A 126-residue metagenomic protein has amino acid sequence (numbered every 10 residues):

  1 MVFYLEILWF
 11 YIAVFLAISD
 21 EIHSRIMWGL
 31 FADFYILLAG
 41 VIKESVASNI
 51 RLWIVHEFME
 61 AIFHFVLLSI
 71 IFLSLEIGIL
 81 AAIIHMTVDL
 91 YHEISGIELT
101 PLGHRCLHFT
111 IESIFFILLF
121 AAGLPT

Functional and structural regions predicted by a protein language model:
L5-L8, S69-G78, G123-P125: Transmembrane helix interruption/hinge and helix-loop junction motifs
W9-A17, S74-V88: Hydrophobic core segments of alpha-helical transmembrane domains in multi-pass membrane proteins
A17-I50, H92-G96: Cytosolic, membrane-interface loops and tails of multi-pass inner-membrane proteins
H23, V88, I111: Short active-site segment of divalent metal-dependent hydrolases/proteases that encodes the spacing between
W53-S69, L107-F116: Core segments of transmembrane alpha-helices that mediate helix-helix packing or line hydrophobic substrate/ligand
F63-S69, G78, L90-E93: Generic transmembrane alpha-helix signature in multi-pass membrane proteins, especially transporters/channels
E93-I111: Interfacial loop-to-transmembrane junctions
F116-T126: Juxtamembrane boundary at the C-terminal end of a transmembrane helix
